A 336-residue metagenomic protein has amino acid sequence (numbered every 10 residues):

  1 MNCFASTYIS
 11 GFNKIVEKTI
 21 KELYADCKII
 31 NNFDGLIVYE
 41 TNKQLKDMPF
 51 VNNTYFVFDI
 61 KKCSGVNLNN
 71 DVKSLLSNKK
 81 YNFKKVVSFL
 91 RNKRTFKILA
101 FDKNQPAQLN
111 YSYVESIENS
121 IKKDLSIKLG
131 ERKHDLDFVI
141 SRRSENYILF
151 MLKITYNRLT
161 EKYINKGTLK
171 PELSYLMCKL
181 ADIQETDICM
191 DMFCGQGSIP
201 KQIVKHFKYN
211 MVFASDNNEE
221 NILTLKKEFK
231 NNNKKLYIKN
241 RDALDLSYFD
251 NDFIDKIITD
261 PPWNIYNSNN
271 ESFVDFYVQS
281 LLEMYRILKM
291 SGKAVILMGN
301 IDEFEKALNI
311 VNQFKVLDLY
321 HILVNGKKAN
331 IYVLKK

Functional and structural regions predicted by a protein language model:
M1-N52, K103-S116, K128-K336: Class I S-adenosyl-L-methionine-dependent methyltransferase catalytic core
V38-S88: Conserved AdoMet
N78, V86-R91, G130-E131, S141: Short, charge-rich binding segments
N82-L90, L246-D252: Short amphipathic alpha-helix with an adjacent loop that forms part of the alpha/beta core around
K84-F89, L99-A100, N146: A contiguous, low-structure linker/loop signature
L90-A107: Short glycine-rich, basic-tinged beta-strand/loop micro-motifs
S120-I121: Active-site periphery "cap/insert" segments of enzyme catalytic domains
